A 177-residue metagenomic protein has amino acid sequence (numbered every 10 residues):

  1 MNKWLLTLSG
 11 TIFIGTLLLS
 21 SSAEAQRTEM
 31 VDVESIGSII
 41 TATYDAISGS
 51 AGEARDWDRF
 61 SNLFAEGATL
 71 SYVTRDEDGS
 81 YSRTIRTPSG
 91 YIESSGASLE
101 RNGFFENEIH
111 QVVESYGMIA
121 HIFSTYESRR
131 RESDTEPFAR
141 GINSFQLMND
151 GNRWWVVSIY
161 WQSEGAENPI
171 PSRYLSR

Functional and structural regions predicted by a protein language model:
M1-T11: Bacterial N-terminal signal peptides that target proteins for export
I14-S22: C-terminal segment of classical bacterial N-terminal signal peptides
A23-N62, S176-R177: Short, low-complexity N-terminal intrinsically disordered segments enriched in polar/charged residues
T43, F60, A68, I122 (+1 more regions): Hydrophobic pocket/interface hotspot
A51-G79: N-terminal, post-signal-peptide region of Sec/Tat-exported proteins
L70, T74, S80-S133: Surface-exposed, charged secondary-structure patches
F105-E108, P137-S144: Short, surface-exposed coil-to-beta transition loops
R140-P169: Short beta-strand edge/turn micro-motifs at domain boundaries
